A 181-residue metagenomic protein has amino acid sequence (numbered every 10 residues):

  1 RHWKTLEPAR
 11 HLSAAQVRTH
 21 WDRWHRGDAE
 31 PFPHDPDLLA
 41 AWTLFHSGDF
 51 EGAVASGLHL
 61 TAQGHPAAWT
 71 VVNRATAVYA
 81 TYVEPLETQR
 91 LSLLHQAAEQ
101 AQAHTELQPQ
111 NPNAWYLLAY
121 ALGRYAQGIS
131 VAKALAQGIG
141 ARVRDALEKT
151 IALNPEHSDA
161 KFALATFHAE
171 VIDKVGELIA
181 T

Functional and structural regions predicted by a protein language model:
R1-W115, A121-N154, D159, L164: N-terminal alpha-helical interaction modules that lie
N154-T181: Histidine/lysine/aspartate-rich catalytic loop segments that bind and position anionic ligands
